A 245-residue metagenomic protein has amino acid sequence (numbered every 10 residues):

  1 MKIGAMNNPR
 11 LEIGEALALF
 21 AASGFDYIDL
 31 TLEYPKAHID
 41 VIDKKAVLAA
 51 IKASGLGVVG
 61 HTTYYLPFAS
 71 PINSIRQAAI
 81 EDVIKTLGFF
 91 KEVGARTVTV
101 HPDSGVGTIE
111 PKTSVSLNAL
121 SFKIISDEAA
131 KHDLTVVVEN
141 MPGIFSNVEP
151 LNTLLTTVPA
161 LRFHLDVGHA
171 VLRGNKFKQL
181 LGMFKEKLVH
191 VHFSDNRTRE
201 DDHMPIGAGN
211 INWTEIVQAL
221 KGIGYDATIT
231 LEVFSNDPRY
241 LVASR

Functional and structural regions predicted by a protein language model:
M1-K2, P9-G24, G55, F145-L165 (+1 more regions): Histidine-acidic metal/acid-base catalytic patches
L11-G14, A50-L56, A69-R162: Active-site acidic/histidine proton-transfer and metal-coordination neighborhood in alpha/beta enzyme cores
S23-E33, V59-L66, H101-P102: Short, conserved active-site loops that position catalytic residues or coordinate cofactors/metal ions across diverse
D29, V59-G60, T99, V137 (+3 more regions): Conserved beta-strand positions in the central sheet of alpha/beta enzyme cores
D29-K52, P102-E110, D201: Glycine-rich, proline-tolerant flexible connector loops at the mouths of alpha/beta enzymes
K36-H38, Y65-F68, G105-G107, P142-F145 (+2 more regions): Short, small-residue-enriched loops and turns at beta-alpha junctions that line or gate enzyme active sites
I39-I42, S70-I75, I109-S114, N175-K176 (+2 more regions): Short, solvent-exposed loop/turn segments at secondary-structure boundaries
I42-G55, L120-E128, Q179-M183, E215-L220: Catalytic-core regions built around general acid/base machinery
